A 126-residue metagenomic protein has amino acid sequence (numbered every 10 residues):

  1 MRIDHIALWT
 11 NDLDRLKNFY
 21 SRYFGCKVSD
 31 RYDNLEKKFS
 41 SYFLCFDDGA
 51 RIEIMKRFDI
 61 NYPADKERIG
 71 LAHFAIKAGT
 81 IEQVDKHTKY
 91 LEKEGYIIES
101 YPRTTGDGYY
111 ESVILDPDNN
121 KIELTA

Functional and structural regions predicted by a protein language model:
M1, L35-K37, T105-D107: Short solvent-exposed loop/turn micro-motifs enriched in small/polar/acidic residues
M1-R2, A126: Absolute protein N-terminus
R2-N11, Y42, P63-Y90, E111-L115: Vicinal oxygen chelate
W9-R51: Core segments of cupin and vicinal oxygen chelate
E36, F46, D65-R68, T104: A generic structural micro-feature
R51-E53, K121: Short hydrophobic-acidic sequence motifs that mark active-site Asp/Glu residues
K56-N61, A126: Acetyl-CoA-dependent GNAT
T88-A126: Vicinal oxygen chelate
